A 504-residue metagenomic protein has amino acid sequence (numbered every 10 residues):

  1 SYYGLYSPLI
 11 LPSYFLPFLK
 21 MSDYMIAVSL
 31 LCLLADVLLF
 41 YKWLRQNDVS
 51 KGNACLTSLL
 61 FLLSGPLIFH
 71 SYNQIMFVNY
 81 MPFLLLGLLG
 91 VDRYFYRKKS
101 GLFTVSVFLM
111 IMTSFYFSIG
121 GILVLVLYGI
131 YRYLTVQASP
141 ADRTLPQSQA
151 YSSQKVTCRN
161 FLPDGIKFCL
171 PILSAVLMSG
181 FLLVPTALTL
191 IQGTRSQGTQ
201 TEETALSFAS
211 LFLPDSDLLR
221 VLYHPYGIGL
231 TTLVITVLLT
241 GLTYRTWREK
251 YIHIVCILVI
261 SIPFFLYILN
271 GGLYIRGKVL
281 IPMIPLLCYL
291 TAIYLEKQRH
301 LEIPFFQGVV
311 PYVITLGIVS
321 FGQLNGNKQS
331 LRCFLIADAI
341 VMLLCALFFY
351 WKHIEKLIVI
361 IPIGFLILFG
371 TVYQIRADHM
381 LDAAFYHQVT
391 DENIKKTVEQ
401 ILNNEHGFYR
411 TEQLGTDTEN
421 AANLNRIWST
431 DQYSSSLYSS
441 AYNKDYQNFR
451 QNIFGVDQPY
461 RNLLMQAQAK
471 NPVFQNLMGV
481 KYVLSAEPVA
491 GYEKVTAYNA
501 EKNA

Functional and structural regions predicted by a protein language model:
S1-F40, L59-P82, S179, L190-R195 (+4 more regions): Membrane-interface coil-to-helix junctions
S1-Y3, S22-L33, L60-L88, F95-Y96 (+4 more regions): Membrane-interface micro-motifs in multi-pass membrane enzymes
G4, D164-I252, C256-G277, G322-S330: Periplasmic/ER-lumenal interhelical loops and adjacent helix-loop junctions in multi-pass membrane proteins
P8-L11, S29-Q46, K51-F95, K99-L134 (+4 more regions): Membrane-embedded helix bundles of polyisoprenyl
D36-L44, F83-F95, L123-Y131, I235-L238 (+2 more regions): Transmembrane alpha-helical segments
F117, R248, I252-F264, I268-T390: Contiguous transmembrane helix-bundle modules in multi-pass membrane proteins
G121-S174, D338-F349: Perimembrane helix-loop-helix junctions
I360-A504: Soluble catalytic regions of membrane-associated enzymes that act on cell-envelope and secretory-pathway components
